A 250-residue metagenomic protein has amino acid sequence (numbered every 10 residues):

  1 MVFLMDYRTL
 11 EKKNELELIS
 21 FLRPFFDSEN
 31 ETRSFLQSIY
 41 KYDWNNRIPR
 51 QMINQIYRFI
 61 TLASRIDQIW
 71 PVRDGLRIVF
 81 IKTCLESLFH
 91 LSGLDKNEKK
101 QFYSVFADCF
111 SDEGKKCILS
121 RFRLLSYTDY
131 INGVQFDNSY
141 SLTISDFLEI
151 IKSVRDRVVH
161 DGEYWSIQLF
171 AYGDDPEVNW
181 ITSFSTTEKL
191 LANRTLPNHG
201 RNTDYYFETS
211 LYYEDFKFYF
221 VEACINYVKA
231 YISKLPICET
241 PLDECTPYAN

Functional and structural regions predicted by a protein language model:
M1-S92, E222-N250: Extended intrinsically disordered or low-complexity regions, especially N/C-terminal cytosolic tails and loops, rather
K12-K13, K41, K82, K96-K100 (+7 more regions): Context-gated lysine
K13, D27-N30, R47, Q51-N54 (+7 more regions): Alpha-helix boundary/N-cap detector
N14, S28-N30, N45-N46, N54 (+9 more regions): Detector for Asparagine
F35, R123-D129, S141-N250: Polyanionic, low-complexity intrinsically disordered segments
Y40-D43, R47-R50, Q68-I69, Q135 (+4 more regions): Generic preference for well-ordered secondary structure
Q51-N54, R58, V72-T83, N97-Q101 (+4 more regions): Short, well-structured alpha-helical interface segments that form or flank functional binding sites
G93-D146, D161, W165: Flexible secondary-structure boundary motifs
